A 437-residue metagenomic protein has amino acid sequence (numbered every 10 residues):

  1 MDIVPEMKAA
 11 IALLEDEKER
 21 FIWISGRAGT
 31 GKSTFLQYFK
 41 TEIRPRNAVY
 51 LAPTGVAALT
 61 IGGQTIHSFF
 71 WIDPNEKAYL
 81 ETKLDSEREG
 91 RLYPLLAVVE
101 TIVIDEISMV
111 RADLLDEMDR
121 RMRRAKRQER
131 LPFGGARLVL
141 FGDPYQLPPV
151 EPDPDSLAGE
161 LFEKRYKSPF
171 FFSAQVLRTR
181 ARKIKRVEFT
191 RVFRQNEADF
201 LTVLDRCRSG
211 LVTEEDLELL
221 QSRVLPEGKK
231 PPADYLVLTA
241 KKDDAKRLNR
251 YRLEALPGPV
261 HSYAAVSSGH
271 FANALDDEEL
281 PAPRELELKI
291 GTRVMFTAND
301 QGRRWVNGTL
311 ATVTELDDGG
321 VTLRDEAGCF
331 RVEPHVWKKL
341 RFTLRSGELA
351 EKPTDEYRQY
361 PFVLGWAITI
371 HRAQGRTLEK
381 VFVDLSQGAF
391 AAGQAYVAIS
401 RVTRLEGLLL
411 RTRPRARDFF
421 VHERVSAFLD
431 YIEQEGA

Functional and structural regions predicted by a protein language model:
M1-A437: Conserved ATP-binding/catalytic motifs of P-loop helicase motor domains
